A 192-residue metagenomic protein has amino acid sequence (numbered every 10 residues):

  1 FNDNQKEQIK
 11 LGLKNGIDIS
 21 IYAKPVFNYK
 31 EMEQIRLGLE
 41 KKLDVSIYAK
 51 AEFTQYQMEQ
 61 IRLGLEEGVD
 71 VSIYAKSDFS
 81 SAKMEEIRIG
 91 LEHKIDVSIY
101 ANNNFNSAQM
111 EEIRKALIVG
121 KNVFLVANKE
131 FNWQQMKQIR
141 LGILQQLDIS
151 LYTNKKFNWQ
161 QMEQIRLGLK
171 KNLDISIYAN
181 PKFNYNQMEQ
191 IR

Functional and structural regions predicted by a protein language model:
F1-R192: General marker for long, soluble alpha-helical cores
